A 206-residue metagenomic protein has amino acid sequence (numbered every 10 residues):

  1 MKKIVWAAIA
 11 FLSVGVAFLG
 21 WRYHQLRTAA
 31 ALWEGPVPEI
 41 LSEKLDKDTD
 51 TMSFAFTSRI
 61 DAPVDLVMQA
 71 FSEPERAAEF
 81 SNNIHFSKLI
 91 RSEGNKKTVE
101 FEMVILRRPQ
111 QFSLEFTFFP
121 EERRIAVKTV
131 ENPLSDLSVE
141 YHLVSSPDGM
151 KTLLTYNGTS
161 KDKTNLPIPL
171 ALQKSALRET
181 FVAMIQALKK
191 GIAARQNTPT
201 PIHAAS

Functional and structural regions predicted by a protein language model:
M1-K2: N-terminal hydrophobic targeting signals that begin at the initiator methionine
V5-L19: Hydrophobic membrane-insertion alpha-helices, especially the h-region of bacterial N-terminal signal peptides
G15-S92: Hydrophobic ligand-binding cavity/cleft-lining segments
K44-D50, R59, A78, K88-S135 (+1 more regions): Glycine-rich portal/gate segments that line the openings of hydrophobic small-molecule binding cavities
S58-D65, F71, E75, L134 (+3 more regions): Soluble non-cytosolic domains of exported or imported proteins
V67-F71, A77, F116, L154-Y156 (+1 more regions): Hydrophobic pocket/interface hotspot
T129-E179: Beta-strand/loop substructures that line and gate deep hydrophobic ligand-binding cavities in soluble
